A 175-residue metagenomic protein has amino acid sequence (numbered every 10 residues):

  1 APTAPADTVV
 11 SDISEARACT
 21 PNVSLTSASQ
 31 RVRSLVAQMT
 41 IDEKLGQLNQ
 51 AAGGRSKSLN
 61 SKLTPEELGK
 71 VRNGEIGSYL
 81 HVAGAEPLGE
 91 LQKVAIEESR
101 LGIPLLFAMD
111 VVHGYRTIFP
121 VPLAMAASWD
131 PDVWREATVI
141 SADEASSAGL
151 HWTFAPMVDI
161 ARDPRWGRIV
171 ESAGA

Functional and structural regions predicted by a protein language model:
A1-P5: N-terminal Sec signal peptide cleavage junction
V9-A175: N-terminal beta-rich core of secreted/periplasmic extracellular enzymes
